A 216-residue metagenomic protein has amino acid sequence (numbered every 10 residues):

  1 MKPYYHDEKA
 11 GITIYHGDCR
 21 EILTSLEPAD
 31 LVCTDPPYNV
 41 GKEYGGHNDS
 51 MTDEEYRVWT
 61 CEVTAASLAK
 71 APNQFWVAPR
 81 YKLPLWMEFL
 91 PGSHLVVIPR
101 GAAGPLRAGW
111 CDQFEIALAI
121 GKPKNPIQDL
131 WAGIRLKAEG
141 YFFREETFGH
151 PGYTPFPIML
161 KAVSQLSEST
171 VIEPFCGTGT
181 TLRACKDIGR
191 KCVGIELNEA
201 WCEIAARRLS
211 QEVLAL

Functional and structural regions predicted by a protein language model:
K2-V193, A200-E203: Core catalytic lobe of class I
G194-I195, A215: Asp-based, Mg2+/Mn2+-dependent phosphohydrolase catalytic module
C202-A215: C-terminal helical cap(s) of enzyme catalytic domains, especially alpha/beta-barrels
